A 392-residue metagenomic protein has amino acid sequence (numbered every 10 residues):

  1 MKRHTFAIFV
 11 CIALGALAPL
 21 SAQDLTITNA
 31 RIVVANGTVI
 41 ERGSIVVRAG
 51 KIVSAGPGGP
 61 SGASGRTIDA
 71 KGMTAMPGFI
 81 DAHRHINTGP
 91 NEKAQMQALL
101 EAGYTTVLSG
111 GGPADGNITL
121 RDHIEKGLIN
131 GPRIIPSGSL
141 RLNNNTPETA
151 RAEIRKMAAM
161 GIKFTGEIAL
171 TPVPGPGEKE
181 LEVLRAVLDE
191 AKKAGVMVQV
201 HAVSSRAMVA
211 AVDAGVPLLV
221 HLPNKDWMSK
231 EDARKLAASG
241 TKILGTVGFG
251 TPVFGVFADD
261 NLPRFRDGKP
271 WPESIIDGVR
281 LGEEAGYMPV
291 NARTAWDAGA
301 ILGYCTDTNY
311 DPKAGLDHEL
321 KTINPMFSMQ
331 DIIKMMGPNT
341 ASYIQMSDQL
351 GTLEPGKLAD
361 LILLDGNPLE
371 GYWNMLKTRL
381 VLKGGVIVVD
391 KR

Functional and structural regions predicted by a protein language model:
M1-T5: Positively charged n-region of N-terminal signal peptides that target proteins for export
A7-A18: Bacterial N-terminal signal peptides
L20-A22: Boundary at the C-terminal end of the N-terminal hydrophobic targeting segment
I32, N36-M76: Histidine-rich, glycine-flanked metal-binding segment
A70-A75, F79-A82, K93-V200, E231-W271: Divalent-metal coordination cores built from histidine and acidic residues
P90-E92, N117, E178, M208-G215 (+5 more regions): Histidine/acidic-residue-rich catalytic or RNA/ligand-binding cores of hydrolases and nuclease-related proteins
G161, V212-L219, A237-K242, G299-I301 (+1 more regions): Glycine-enriched alpha-helix->loop->beta-strand junction motifs that scaffold or abut catalytic
K193, S274, E284-P368: His/Asp/Glu-enriched, well-ordered alpha-helical/loop segment that forms or immediately abuts the divalent-metal
